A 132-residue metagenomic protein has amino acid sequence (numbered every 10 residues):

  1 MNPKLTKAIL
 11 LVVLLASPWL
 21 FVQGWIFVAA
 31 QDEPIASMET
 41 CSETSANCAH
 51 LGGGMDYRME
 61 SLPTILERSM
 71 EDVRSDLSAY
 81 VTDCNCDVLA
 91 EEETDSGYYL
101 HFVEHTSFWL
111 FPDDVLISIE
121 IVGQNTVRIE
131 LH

Functional and structural regions predicted by a protein language model:
N2-A8, P18-H132: Ser/Thr-rich, low-complexity intrinsically disordered terminal regions
V13-S17: Hydrophobic alpha-helical transmembrane segments
